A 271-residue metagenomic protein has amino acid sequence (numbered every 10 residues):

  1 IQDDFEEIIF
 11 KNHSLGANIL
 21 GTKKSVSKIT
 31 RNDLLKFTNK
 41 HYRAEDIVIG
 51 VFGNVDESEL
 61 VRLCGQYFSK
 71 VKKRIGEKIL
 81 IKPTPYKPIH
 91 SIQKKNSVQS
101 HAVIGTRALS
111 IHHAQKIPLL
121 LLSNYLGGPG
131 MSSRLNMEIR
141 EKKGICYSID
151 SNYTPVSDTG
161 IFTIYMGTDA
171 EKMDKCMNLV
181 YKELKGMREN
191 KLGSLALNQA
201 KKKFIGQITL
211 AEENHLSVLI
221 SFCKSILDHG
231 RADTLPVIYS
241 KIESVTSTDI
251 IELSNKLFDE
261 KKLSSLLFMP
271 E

Functional and structural regions predicted by a protein language model:
I1-G76, I92, A102, L109-S110 (+3 more regions): Charge-rich, well-structured scaffold segments of protease-associated domains
N32, P85-Y86: Short gly/ser/thr-rich secondary-structure transition/capping motifs
K78-I81, K87: Long, charged amphipathic helices and adjacent flexible linkers at domain junctions
P83, K116: Double-stranded RNA-binding/processing signature
K87-V98, V103-G105, A114: Phosphate/diphosphate-binding glycine-rich loops and adjacent basic-rich segments that engage nucleotide
